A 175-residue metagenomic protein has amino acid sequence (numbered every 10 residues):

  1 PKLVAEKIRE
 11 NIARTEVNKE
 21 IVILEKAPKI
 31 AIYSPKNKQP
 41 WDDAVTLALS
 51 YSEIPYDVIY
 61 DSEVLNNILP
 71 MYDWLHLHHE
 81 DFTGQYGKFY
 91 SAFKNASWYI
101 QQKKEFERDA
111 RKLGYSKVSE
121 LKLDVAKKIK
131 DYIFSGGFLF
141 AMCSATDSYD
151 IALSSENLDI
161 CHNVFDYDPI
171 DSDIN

Functional and structural regions predicted by a protein language model:
P1-D43, S52-I54: Hydrophobic targeting/anchoring helices
L3, I59-S62, H162-D166: Surface-exposed patches in mature extracellular/periplasmic domains of secreted proteins
I8, M142-N175: An acidic, glycine-rich "communication" segment
N11, H76-H79, H162: Histidine (H) residue identity feature
A31, P35-T146, D150-A152: Helical hinge/lid and interdomain linker segments adjacent to catalytic or ligand-binding clefts that mediate domain
